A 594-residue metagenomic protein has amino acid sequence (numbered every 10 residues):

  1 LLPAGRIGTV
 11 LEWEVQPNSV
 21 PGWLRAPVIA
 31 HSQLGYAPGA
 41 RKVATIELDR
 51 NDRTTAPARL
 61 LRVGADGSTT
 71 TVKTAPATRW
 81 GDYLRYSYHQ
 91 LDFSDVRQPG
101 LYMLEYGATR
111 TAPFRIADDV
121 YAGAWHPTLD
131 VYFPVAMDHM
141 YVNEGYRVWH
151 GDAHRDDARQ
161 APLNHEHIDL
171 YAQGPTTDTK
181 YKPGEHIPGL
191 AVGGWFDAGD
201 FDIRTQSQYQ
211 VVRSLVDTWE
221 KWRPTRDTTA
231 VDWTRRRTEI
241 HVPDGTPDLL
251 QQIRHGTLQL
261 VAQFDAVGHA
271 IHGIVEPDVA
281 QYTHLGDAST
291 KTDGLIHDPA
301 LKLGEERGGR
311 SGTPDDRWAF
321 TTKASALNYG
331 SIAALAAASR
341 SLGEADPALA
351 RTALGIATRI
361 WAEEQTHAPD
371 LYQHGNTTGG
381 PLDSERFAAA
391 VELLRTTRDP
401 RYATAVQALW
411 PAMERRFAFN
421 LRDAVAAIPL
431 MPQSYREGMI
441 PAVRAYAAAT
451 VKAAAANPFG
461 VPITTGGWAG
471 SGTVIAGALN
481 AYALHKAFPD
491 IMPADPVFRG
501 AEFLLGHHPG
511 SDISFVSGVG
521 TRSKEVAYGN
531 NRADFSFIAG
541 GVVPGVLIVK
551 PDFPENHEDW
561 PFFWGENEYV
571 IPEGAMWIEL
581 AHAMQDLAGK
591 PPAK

Functional and structural regions predicted by a protein language model:
L1-P21, M584: Beta-strand-rich recognition/accessory modules
V20-R41, T111-H150: Low-complexity, Pro/Ser/Thr- and charge-rich linker/hinge segments at domain boundaries
L34, K42-A112, M137-Y209, R213 (+8 more regions): Aromatic (Trp/Tyr) and acidic
F114-R115, R223-D227, D265, I271-V275 (+2 more regions): Short, solvent-exposed loop/turn and secondary-structure capping segments
D217-H255, T313-A319, A337-A353: Short coil/linker segments at helix-helix boundaries
P247-I271: Carboxylate/His-rich catalytic cores and anion/metal-binding grooves
T322, I332-A336, S341, A348-E385 (+1 more regions): Internal metal/ion-chelating core segments
W410-R416: Solenoid-like repeat scaffolds
